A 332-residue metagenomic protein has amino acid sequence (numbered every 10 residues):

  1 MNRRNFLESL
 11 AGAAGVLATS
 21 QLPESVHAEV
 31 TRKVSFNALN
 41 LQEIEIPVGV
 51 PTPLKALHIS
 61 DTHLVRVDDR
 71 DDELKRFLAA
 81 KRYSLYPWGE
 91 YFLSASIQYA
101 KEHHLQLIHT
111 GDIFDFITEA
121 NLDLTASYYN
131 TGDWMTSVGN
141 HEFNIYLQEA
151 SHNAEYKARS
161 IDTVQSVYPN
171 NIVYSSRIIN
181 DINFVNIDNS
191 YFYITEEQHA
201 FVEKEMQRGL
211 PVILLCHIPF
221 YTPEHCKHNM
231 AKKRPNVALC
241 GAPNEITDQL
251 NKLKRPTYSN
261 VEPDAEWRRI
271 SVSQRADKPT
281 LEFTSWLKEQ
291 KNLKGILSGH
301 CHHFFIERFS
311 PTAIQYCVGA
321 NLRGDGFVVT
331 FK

Functional and structural regions predicted by a protein language model:
N5-H27: N-terminal export signals
H27-A120: N-terminal active-site segment of His-dependent metallophosphoesterases
S35, N40-V48, T118-I213, K227 (+3 more regions): Extended active-site neighborhood of metal-dependent phosphoesterases/phosphodiesterases
A56-H58, H109, T136, L214 (+1 more regions): Residue-level marker for buried hydrophobic side chains located in beta-strands that build the well-ordered beta-sheet
D61, G111-D112, G139-N140, H217 (+1 more regions): Active-site glycine-centered loops adjacent to acidic/histidine catalytic or metal-binding residues that shape
T62-Y91, I145-V167, E224, V272: Acidic/histidine-rich helix-loop elements that form or flank divalent-metal/phosphate-binding sites at the catalytic
A95-Q106, N183, F192-E307: His/acidic metal-ligating clusters that form di-metal
